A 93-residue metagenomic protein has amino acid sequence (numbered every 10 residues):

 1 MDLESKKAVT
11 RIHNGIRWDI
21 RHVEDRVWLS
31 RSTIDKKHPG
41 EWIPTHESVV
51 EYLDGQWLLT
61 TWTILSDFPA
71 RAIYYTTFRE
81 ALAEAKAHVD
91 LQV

Functional and structural regions predicted by a protein language model:
M1-W42: Negatively charged, low-complexity tracts enriched in Asp/Glu with abundant Ser/Thr
S5, R31, G55, T60-T61 (+3 more regions): Generic detector of low-complexity/intrinsically disordered segments and short hydrophobic N-terminal stretches
R11, I34, H46, T61-I64 (+1 more regions): N-terminal compositionally biased, intrinsically disordered segments and leader/signal-like regions
R11-I12, R17, T33, Y52 (+2 more regions): Intrinsically disordered, low-complexity peptide-like regions
W18-I20, V27-L29, V50, W57-L59 (+3 more regions): Hydrophobic beta-strand residues in large extracellular and virion-surface proteins
T33-D35, E51, P69, E80: Intrinsically disordered, low-complexity serine/threonine-rich segments
G40-A70: Short aromatic-glycine-(Arg/Gly/Cys) micro-motifs in beta-strand/loop hairpins
S66-D67, Y74-Q92: A short, charged, amphipathic alpha-helix used as a generic interaction element across diverse proteins
